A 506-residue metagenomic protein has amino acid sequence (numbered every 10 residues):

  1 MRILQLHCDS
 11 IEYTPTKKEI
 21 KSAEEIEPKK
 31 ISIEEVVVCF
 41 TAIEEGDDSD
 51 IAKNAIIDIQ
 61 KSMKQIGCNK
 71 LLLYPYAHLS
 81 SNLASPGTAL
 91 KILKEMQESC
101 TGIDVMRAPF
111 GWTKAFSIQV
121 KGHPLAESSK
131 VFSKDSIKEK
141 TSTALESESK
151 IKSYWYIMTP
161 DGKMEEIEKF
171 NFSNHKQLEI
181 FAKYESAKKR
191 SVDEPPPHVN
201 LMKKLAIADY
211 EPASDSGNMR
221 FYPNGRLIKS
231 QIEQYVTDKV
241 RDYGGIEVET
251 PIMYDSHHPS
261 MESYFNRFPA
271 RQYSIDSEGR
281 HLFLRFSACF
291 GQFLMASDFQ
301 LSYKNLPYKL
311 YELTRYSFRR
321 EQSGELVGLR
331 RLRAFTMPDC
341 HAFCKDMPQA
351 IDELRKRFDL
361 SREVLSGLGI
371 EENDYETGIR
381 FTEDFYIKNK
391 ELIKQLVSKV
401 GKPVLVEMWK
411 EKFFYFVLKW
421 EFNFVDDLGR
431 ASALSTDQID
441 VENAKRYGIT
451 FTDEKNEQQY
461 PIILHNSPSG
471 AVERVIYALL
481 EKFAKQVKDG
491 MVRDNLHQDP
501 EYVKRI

Functional and structural regions predicted by a protein language model:
M1-K18, E25-E27, S32-D47, I59-S62 (+6 more regions): Auxiliary tRNA-acceptor-end handling modules of aminoacyl-tRNA synthetases
A42, Y74, A108, V248-Y254 (+11 more regions): Generic beta-strand/beta-sheet core signal
I43-K53, P348-E353: Short, glycine-rich nucleotide/cofactor-binding loops
I56-K64, R355-G369, I476-F483: Histidine-anchored nucleotide/phosphate-binding helix
G67-P75, D104-R107, A208-R226, R331-K388 (+2 more regions): Conserved alpha/beta enzyme-core scaffolds, especially Rossmann-like or related mixed alpha/beta domains that build
F110-I118, I252-M261, E372-Y386, W409-E421 (+1 more regions): A glycine-rich phosphate-binding loop feature that marks nucleotide/adenosyl-phosphate handling sites
K150, S366-D437: Metal-assisted phosphate- and nucleotidyl-transfer catalytic regions
G279-H281, S297-F299, Y308, E312 (+2 more regions): A translation/RNA-centric and nucleic-acid-associated enzymatic feature enriched in Class II aminoacyl-tRNA synthetases
